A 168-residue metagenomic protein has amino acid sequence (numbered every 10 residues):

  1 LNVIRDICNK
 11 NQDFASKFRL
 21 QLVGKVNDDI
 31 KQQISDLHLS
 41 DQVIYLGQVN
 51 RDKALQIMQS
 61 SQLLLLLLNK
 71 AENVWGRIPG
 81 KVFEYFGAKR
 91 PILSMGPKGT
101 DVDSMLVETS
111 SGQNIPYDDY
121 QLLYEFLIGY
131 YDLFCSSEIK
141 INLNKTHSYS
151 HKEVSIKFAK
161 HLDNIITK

Functional and structural regions predicted by a protein language model:
L1-F14: Short hydrophobic signal-anchor/transmembrane segments that target glycosyltransferases and glycosylation machinery
N11-G24, D28-L55: Nucleotide-activated donor-binding/catalytic signature segment of Leloir-type glycosyltransferases, i.e., the conserved
N50-S61, G87: Short acidic alpha-helix that forms the nucleotide-activated donor recognition element in Leloir-type transferases
L55, P79-A88, D103-S104: Short alpha-helical segment that forms part of, or immediately flanks, the ligand-binding pocket in carbohydrate-active
M58-W75: Acidic donor-binding loop of glycosyltransferase active sites
L63-L66, E84-G96: Short hydrophobic beta-strand element within catalytic cores of glycosyltransferases and related nucleotide-activated
P97-I128: Change "using UDP/GDP/dTDP sugars" to "using nucleotide sugars
D118-L122, C135-I165: A charged, aromatic-enriched C-terminal amphipathic alpha-helix characteristic of glycosyltransferases across folds
